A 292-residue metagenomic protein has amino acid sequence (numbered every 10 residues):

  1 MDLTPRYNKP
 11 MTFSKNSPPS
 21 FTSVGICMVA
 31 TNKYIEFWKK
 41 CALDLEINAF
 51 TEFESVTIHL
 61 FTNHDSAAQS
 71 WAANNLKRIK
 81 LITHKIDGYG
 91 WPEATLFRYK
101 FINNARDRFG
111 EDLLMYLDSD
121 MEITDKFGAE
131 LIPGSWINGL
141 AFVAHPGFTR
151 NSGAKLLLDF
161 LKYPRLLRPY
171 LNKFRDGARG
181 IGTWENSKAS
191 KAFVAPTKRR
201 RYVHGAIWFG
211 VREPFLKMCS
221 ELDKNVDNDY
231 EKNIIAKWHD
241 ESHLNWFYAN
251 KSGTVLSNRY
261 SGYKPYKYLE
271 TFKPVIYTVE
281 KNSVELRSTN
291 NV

Functional and structural regions predicted by a protein language model:
D2-A94, A105-G110, V279-E285: N-terminal anchoring/stem segment of glycosyltransferases
E36, A67-S70, I123-K126, L131-I132 (+4 more regions): Short catalytic/ligand-binding loop motif for oxyanion handling, primarily in non-cytosolic enzymes, centered on
T57-N63, M115, G253-V255: Short, hydrophobic beta-strand segments that form beta-sheet elements in well-ordered domains
A73-Y89, Y99, I132-A141, T271-Y277: Active-site regions of enzymes building and remodeling cell-envelope glycoconjugates
I86-M115, D125, K237-Y248: A conserved donor-nucleotide-binding helix/loop in the catalytic core of Leloir-type glycosyltransferases
D118-E122: The conserved acidic donor/metal-binding loop of glycosyltransferases
I123-A178: Conserved donor-nucleotide/metal-binding helix-loop-beta segment in metal-dependent transferases, i.e., the alpha-helix
A178-N282: Catalytic core and acceptor-binding pocket of nucleotide-sugar-dependent glycosyltransferases
